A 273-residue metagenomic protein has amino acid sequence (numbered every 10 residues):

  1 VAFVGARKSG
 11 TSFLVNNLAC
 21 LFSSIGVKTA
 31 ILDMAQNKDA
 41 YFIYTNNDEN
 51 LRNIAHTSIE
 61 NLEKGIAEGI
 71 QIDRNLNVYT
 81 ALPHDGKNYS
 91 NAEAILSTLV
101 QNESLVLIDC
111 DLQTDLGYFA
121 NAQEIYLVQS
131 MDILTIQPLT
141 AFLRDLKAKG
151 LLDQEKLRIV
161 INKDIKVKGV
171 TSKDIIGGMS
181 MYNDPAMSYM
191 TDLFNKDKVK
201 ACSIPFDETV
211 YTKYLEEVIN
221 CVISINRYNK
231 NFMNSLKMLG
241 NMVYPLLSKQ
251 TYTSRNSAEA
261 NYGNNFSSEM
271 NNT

Functional and structural regions predicted by a protein language model:
V1-M34: Walker A (P-loop) phosphate-binding motif
F22-V78: Phosphate-binding loop that captures ATP/GTP phosphates
N77-F119: Phosphate-binding/switch loop-helix module in NTP-utilizing enzymes
L105, Q123-L127, K200-C202: Well-ordered beta-strand positions
D111-I133: Inter-motif core of Ras-like GTPase G domains
T140-V167: P-loop/Walker A phosphate-binding loop and immediately adjacent motor/lid segment at beta-alpha junctions
K163-N226: Beta-strand-loop-alpha "switch" segments that mediate conformational coupling across diverse proteins
K213-T273: NTP-binding/hydrolysis catalytic cores, primarily Walker-type P-loop NTPases
